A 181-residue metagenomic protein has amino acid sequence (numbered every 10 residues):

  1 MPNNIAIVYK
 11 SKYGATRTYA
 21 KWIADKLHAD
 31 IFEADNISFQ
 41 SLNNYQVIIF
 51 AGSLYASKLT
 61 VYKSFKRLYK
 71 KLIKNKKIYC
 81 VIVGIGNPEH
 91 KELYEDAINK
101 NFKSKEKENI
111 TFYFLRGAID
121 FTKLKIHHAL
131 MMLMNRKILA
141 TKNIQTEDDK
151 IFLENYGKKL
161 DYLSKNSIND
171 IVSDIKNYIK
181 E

Functional and structural regions predicted by a protein language model:
M1-K74, N169-E181: N-terminal beta1-alpha1-beta2 submodule of the flavodoxin-like/Rossmannoid cofactor-binding fold
S57-E181: FMN-binding flavodoxin-like domain, especially the glycine-rich phosphate-binding loop
